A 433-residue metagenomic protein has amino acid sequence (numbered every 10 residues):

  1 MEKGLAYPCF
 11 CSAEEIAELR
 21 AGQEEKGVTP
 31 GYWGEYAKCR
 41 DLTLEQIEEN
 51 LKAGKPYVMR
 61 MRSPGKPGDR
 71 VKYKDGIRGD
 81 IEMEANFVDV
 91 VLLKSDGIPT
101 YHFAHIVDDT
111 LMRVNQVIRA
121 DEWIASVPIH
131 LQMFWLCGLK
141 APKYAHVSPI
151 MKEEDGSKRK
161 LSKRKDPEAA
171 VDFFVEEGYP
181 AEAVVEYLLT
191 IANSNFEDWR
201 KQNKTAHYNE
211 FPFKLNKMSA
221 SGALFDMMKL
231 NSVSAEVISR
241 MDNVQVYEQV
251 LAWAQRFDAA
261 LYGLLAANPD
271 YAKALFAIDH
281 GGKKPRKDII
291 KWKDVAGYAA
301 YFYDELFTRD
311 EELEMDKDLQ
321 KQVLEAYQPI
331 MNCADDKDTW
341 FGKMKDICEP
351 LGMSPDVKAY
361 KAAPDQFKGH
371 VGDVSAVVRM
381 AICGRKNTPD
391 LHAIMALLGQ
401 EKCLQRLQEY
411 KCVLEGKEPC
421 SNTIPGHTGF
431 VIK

Functional and structural regions predicted by a protein language model:
E2-H146, M151-L161, A170-D172, Q328-N332 (+2 more regions): Active-site cores that bind ATP or allylic diphosphates and position pyrophosphate for catalysis
L111-V117, E168-A170, A326, A359-A363 (+1 more regions): Glycine- and acidic
C137-E314, C383-K433: Catalytic adenosine-cofactor/nucleotide-binding cores of aminoacyl-tRNA synthetases and other
D166-E168, H207-L215, L306, D338-K368: Short amphipathic alpha-helical segments and their helix-coil junctions
F307-G342: Internal anion-binding site segments
K345-L351, P355-L398, K402: Helix-rich, typically C-terminal accessory recognition domains appended to large enzymatic cores
